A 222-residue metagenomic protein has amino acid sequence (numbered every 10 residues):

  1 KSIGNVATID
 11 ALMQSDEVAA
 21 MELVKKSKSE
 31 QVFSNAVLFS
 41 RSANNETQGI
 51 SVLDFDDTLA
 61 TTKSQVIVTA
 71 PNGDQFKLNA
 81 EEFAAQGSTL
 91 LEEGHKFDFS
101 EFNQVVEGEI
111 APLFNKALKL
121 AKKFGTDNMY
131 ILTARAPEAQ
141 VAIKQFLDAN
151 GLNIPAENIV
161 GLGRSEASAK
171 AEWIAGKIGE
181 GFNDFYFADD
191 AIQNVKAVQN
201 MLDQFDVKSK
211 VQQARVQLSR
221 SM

Functional and structural regions predicted by a protein language model:
K1, G49-S51, K170-Q193, V198: Conserved Lys-Pro-Asp/Glu-containing loop-to-beta segment of HAD-superfamily phosphomonoesterases, centered on
S2-M13, T62-V66, A139-A149, E172-W173 (+1 more regions): A short acidic (Asp/Glu
S2-S27, Q31-V32, A36, N183-F185 (+1 more regions): Asp-based, Mg2+/Mn2+-dependent phosphohydrolase catalytic module
A19, K25-F33, N44-S168: Alpha-helical substrate-recognition element adjacent to the catalytic core
L38-S40: Pre-Walker A adenine-sensing motif
E46-Q48, T126, G181-D184, K208: A general structural motif
T58-L59, A136-E138, A191-N194, L218-S219: Solvent-exposed loop/turn segments at secondary-structure junctions within structured extracellular/periplasmic domains
L59, F76-T89, I178, K196 (+2 more regions): Solvent-exposed, low-complexity segments and loops of surface/extracellular structural proteins
